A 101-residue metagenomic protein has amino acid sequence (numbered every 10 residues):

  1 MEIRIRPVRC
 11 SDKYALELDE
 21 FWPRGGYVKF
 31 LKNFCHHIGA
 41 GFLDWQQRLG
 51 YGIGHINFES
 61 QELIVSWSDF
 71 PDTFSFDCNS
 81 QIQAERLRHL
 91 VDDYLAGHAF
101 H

Functional and structural regions predicted by a protein language model:
M1-Q47: Negatively charged, low-complexity tracts enriched in Asp/Glu with abundant Ser/Thr
D12, L49-G52, P71-D72: Short acidic/glycine-enriched loop/turn segments that link adjacent beta-strands
R24-G25, L49, I53, A96: Feature targets compositionally biased, intrinsically disordered low-complexity regions with long contiguous runs
H37-A40, D93, G97: A structural signal for alpha-helix termini and helix-coil/disorder junctions
W45-E59: Ser/Thr-rich, low-complexity intrinsically disordered terminal regions
H55, E59-Y94: Short, compact, well-ordered microdomains
A99-H101: Short acidic DE-rich linear segments
